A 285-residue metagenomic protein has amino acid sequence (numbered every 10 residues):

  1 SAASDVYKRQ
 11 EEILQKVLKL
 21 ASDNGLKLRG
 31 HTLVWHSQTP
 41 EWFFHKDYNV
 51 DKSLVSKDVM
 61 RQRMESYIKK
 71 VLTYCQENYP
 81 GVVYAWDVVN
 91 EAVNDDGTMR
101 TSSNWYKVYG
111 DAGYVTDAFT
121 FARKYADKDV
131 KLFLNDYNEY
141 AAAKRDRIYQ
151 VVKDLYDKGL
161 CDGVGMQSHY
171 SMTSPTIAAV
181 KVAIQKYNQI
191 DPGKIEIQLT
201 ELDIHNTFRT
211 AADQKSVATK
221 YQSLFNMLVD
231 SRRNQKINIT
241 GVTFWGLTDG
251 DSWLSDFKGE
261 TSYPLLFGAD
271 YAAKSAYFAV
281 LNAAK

Functional and structural regions predicted by a protein language model:
S1-Y7: Short, small-residue-biased leader/transition segments that mark boundaries at the very start of proteins
S4, L28-D47, N90-D96: Aromatic-lined carbohydrate-binding surfaces of glycoside hydrolases
E12, Y74-E77, G81, D87-A112 (+3 more regions): Aromatic-rich peripheral "rim/lid" segments of glycoside hydrolase catalytic domains that contact and position glycan
V17-N24, N49-V88, A112-F121, Q150-Y156 (+1 more regions): An active-site-proximal structural segment forming one wall of the substrate-binding cleft that immediately precedes
L28-T32, Y84-V88, L132-L134, D162-M166 (+2 more regions): Hydrophobic faces of well-ordered beta-strands that scaffold small-molecule active sites in alpha/beta enzyme cores
V34-H36, N90-N94, D136-Y140, S168-M172 (+2 more regions): Active-site-proximal loop/turn and secondary-structure-junction residues that shape catalytic pockets, frequently
E41-K57, D96-W105: Aromatic- and acidic-residue-enriched carbohydrate-binding clefts of CAZyme catalytic domains
T98-T101, A118, A141-D157, T176-I184: Distinct, well-ordered alpha-helical segments
